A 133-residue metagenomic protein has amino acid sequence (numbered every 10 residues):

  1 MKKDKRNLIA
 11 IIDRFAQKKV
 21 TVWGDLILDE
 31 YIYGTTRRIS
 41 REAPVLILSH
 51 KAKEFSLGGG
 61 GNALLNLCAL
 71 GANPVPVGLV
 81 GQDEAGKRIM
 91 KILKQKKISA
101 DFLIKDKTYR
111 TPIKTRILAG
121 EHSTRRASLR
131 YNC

Functional and structural regions predicted by a protein language model:
M1-R37: Positively charged, low-complexity intrinsically disordered leader regions
K2-I9, R41, V45-I113: Substrate-binding N-lobe of the ribokinase-like
K18, A43, I113, R126-A127: Change "...and in nucleic-acid phosphodiester-cleaving endonucleases..." to "...and in nucleic-acid processing enzymes
V22, P76-G78, I117: Structural beta-sheet core signal
G24, E30, S49, A119 (+1 more regions): Pocket-edge structural micro-motifs
I27, G81, H122: Short, glycine/serine-rich, charged loops/turns that create anion-binding and catalytic segments at active sites
Y33-E42, E121: Short, flexible, mixed-charge acidic loops at enzyme active sites
K105-Y109, R116-C133: Conserved phosphate-binding/catalytic loop of the ribokinase/pfkB sugar-kinase fold
